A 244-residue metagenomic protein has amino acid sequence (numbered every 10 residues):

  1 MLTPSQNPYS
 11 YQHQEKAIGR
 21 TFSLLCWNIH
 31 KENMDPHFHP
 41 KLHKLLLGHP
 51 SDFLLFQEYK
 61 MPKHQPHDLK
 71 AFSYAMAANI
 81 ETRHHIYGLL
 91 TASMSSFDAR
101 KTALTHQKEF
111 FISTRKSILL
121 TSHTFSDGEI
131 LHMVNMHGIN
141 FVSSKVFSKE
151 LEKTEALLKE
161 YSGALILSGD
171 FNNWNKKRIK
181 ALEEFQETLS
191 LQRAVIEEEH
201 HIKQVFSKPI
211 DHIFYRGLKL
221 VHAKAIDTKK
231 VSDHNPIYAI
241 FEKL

Functional and structural regions predicted by a protein language model:
M1-S23: Acidic, histidine-bearing metal-coordination/catalytic regions of metal-dependent phosphoesterases
M1-Y9, S51-I130, I226-T228: Structured beta-strand-rich core segments of catalytic domains in phosphoester-bond hydrolases
E15, T21-H39, E81, F110-I112 (+1 more regions): Acidic/histidine-rich helix-loop elements that form or flank divalent-metal/phosphate-binding sites at the catalytic
A17-I18, A92-S95, L120-G128, Y215-R216 (+1 more regions): Active-site beta-strand termini and strand-to-loop segments that position acidic
F22-I29, L42-Q65, T121, H132-M136 (+4 more regions): Active-site beta-strand/loop signature of hydrolases that rely on acidic residues for catalysis
F38, A75-S93, F110-T114, N173-P236: Active site of divalent-metal-dependent phosphoester/diester hydrolases
P40, F147-T154, A181-L182: Charged helix-capping and loop-helix junction motifs
E129-H132, G138-S143: Metal-dependent phosphoester/phosphodiester hydrolase catalytic core
